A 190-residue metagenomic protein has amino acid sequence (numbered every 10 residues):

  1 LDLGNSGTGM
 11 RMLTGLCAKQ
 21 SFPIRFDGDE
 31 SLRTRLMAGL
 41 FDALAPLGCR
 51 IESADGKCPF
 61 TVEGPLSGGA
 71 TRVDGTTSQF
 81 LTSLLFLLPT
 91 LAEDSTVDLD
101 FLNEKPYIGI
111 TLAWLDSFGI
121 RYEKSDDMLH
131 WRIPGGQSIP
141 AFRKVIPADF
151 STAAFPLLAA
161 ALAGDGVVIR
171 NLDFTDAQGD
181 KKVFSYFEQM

Functional and structural regions predicted by a protein language model:
L1-M190: Structural preference for solvent-exposed beta-strand-turn elements and adjacent flexible terminal/loop segments within
